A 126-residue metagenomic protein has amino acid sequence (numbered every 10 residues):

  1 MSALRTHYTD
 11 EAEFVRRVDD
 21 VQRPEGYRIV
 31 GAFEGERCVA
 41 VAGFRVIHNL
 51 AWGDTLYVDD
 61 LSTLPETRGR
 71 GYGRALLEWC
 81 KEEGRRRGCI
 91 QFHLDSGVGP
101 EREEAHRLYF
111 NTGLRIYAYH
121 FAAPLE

Functional and structural regions predicted by a protein language model:
M1-G53, L77-E78, P124: Acetyl-CoA-dependent GNAT
A12, W52-T55, R70, G88 (+1 more regions): Non-catalytic, surface-exposed connector residues within folded enzymatic/regulatory domains
H48, L61-R68: A short, internal acetyl-CoA/4′-phosphopantetheine-binding micro-motif in the GNAT/acyltransferase core
T67, G71-W79: Conserved acetyl-CoA pyrophosphate-binding loop and the N-cap/start of the following alpha-helix in GNAT-like
R74, R86, I90, V98-Y119 (+1 more regions): Conserved active-site alpha-helix within GNAT-family acetyltransferase domains
C80, G84: Hydrophobic pocket-lining residues that define ligand/cofactor binding sites across diverse proteins
